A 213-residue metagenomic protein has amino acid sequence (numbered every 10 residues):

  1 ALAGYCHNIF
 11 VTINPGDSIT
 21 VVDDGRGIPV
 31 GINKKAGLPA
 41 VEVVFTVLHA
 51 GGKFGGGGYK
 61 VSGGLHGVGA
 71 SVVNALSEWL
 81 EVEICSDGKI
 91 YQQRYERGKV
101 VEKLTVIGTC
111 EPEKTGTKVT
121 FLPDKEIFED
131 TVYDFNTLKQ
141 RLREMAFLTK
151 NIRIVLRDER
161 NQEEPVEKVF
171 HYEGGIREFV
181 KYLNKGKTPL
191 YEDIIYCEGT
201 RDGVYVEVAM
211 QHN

Functional and structural regions predicted by a protein language model:
N8, P15-A40, G51-Y182: GHKL-type ATPase core
V44: Short basic (Lys/Arg) and small-residue
V47-L48: Mobile ATP-lid/nucleotide-binding loop of the nucleotide-binding subdomain
K187-P189: Accessory, often N-terminal, substrate/partner-engagement and coupling regions that sit outside the core NTP/cofactor
Y191-E198: Conserved, well-structured core domains of diverse proteins
V204-N213: Short beta-strand elements
